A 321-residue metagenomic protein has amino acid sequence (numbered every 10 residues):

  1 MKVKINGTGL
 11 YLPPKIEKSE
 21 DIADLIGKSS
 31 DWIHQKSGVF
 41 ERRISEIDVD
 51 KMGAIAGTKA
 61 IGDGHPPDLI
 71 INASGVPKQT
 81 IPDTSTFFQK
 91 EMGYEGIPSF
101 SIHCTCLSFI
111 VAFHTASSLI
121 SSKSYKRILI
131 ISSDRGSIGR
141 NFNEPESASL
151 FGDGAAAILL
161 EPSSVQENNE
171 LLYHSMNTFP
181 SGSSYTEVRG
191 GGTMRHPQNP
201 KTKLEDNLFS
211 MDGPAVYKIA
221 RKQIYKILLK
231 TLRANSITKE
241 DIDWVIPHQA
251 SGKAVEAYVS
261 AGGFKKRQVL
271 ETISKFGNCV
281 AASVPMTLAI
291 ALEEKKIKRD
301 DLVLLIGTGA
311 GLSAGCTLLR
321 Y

Functional and structural regions predicted by a protein language model:
M1-E46, E144-K218, K222, K226 (+1 more regions): Condensing-enzyme catalytic core mediating Claisen C-C bond formation in acyl metabolism
I5-G7, I33, A60, I70 (+6 more regions): Buried hydrophobic positions in well-ordered alpha/beta secondary-structure cores of metabolic enzymes
N6, A73, H103, I128-D134 (+2 more regions): Short beta-strand segments
D24-W32, Q79-G93, L129-G136, T193-K201 (+1 more regions): Acidic-glycine-rich active-site phosphate/pyrophosphate-binding loop
D50, A54, V76-P77, K90 (+5 more regions): Claisen-condensing/thiolase-fold acyl-transfer catalytic domains that form or cleave C-C bonds in fatty acid
A56-D68, K226-D243, A291-K296: Phosphate/pyrophosphate-binding loops at sites that engage ATP/ADP/AMP, CoA/4′-phosphopantetheine, polyphosphate
L69-I81: Short beta-strand-loop/turn "lid" adjacent to the catalytic site in phosphate-handling enzymes
S121-A155: Flexible, glycine-rich active-site loops centered on histidine and acidic residues that chelate a metal or position
